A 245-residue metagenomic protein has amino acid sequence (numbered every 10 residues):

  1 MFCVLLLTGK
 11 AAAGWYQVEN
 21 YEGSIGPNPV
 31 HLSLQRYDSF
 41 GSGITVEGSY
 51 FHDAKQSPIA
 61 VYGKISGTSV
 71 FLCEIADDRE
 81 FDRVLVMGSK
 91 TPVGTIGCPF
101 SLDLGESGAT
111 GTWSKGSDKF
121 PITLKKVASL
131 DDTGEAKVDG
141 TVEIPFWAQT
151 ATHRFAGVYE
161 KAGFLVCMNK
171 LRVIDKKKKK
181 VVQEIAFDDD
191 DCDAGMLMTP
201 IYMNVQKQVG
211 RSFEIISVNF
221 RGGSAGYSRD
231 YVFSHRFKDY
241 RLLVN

Functional and structural regions predicted by a protein language model:
T8-A11: N-terminal signal peptide c-region/cleavage motif recognized by signal peptidases
G14-N245: Exposed acidic/polar residues on beta-strands and adjacent loops within beta-sheet cores, strongest in beta-propeller
